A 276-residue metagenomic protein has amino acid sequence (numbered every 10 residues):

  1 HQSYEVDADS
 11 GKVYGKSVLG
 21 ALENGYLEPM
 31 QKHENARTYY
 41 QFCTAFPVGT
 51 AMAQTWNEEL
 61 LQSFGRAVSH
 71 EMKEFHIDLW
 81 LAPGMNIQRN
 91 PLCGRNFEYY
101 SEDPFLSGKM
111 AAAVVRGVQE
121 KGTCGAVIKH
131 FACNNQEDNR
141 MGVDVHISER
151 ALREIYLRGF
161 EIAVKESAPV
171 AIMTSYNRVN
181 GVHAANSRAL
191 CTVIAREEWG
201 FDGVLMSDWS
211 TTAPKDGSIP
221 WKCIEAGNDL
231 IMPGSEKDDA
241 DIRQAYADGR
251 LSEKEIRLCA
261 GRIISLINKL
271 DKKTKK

Functional and structural regions predicted by a protein language model:
H1-K276: Glycoside hydrolase catalytic-domain context in secreted enzymes
